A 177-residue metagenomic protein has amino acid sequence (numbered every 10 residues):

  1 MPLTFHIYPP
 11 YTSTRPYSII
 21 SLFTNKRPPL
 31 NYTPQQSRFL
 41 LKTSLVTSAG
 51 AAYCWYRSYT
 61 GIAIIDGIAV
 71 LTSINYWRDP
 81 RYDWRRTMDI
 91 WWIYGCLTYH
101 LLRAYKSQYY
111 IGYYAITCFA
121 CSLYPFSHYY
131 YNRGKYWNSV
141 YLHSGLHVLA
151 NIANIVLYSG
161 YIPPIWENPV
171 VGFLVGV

Functional and structural regions predicted by a protein language model:
P2-V177: Multi-pass alpha-helical transmembrane bundles in non-GPCR membrane proteins that perform intramembrane catalysis
